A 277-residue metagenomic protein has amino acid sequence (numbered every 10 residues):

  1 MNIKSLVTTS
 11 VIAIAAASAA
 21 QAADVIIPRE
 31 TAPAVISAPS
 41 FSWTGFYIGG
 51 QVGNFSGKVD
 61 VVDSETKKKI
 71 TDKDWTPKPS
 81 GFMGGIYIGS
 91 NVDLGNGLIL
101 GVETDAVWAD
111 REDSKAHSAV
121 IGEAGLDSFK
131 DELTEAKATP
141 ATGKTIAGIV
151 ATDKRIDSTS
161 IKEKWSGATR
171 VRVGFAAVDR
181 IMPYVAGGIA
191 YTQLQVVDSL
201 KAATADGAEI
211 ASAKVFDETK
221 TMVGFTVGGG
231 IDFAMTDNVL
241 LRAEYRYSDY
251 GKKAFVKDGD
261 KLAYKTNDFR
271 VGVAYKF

Functional and structural regions predicted by a protein language model:
N2-F277: Gram-negative outer-membrane beta-barrel domains
